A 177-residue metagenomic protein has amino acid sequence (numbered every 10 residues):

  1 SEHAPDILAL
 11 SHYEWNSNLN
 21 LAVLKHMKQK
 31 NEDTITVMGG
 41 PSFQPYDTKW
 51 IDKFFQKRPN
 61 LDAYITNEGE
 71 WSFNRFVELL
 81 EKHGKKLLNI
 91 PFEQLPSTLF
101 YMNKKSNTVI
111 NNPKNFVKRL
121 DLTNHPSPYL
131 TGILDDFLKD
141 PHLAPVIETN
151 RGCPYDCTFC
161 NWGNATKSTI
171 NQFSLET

Functional and structural regions predicted by a protein language model:
S1-F116: Glycine-rich beta-alpha loop elements in corrinoid/cobalamin-binding modules across cobalamin-dependent enzymes
L120-T177: Radical SAM [4Fe-4S] cluster-binding motif and immediate context
